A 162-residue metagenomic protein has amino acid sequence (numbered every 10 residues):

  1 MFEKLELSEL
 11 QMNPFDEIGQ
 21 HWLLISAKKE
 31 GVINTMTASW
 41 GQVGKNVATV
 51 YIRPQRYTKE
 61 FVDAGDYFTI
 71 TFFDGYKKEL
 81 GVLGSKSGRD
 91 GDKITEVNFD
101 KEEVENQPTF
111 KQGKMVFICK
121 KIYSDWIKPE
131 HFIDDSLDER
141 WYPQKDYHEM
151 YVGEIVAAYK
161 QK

Functional and structural regions predicted by a protein language model:
M1-K162: Active-site-proximal mixed secondary-structure blocks
